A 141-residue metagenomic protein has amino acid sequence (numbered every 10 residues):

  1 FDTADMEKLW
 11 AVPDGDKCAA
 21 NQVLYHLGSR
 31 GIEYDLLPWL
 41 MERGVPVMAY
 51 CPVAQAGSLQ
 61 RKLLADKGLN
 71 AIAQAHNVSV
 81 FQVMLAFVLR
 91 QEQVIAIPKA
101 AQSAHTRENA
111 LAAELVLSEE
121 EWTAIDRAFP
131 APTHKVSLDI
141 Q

Functional and structural regions predicted by a protein language model:
F1-Q141: Beta/alpha (TIM)-barrel catalytic core signal, keyed to glycine-rich beta->alpha loops juxtaposed to Asp/Glu that bind
